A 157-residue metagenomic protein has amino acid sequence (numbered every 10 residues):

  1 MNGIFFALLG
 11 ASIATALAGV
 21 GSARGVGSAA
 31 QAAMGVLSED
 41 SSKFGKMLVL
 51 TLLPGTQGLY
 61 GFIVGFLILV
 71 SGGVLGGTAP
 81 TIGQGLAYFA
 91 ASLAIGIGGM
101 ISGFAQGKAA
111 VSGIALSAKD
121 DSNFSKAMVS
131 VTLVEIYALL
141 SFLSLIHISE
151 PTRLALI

Functional and structural regions predicted by a protein language model:
A7-A16, Y88-G96: Alpha-helical transmembrane segments
A23-E39, L75, G103-N123: Juxtamembrane helix-loop transition segments at the membrane interface in multi-pass membrane proteins
S42-L50, D120-V131: Membrane-interface alpha-helices at helix entry/exit sites of multi-pass transporters
L53-G61, S130-F142: Membrane-embedded alpha-helical segments of transport systems, primarily multispan ion/solute transporters
T56-F89: Helix-adjacent hinge/juxtasegments
Q84-G107: Short alpha-helical packing/oligomerization segments
I146-I157: Single conserved hydrophobic/aromatic residue that forms the stacking wall/gate of nucleotide- or nucleobase-binding
